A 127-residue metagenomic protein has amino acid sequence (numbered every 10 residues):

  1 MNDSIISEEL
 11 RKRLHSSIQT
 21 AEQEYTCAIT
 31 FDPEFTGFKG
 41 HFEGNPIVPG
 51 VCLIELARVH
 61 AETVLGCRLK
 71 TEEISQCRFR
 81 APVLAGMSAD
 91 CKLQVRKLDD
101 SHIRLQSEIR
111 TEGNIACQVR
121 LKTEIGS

Functional and structural regions predicted by a protein language model:
M1-N2, L65: Short aromatic-glycine motifs in intrinsically disordered, low-complexity regions
N2-R11, F79, V83-A85, S127: A glycine-rich (often HGG/GG-containing) alpha/beta subdomain
S4-V48: Catalytic strand-loop segment that frames the active site of acyl-thioester-processing enzymes
K12-L14, A21-E24, Q94-S127: HotDog/MaoC-like acyl-thioester-processing domains
I29-F31, F79, T123-I125: Hydrophobic residues in beta-strands and at strand termini
G50, R68-T71, R110-C117: Unusually extended, aromatic-enriched hydrophobic runs near protein termini
V51-L56: Short amphipathic alpha-helical face segments that pack within enzyme cores and frequently flank/anchor catalytic
R58-K92, R96, S101-R104: Hydrophobic beta-strand-centered segment that forms part of the acyl-chain substrate-binding groove
